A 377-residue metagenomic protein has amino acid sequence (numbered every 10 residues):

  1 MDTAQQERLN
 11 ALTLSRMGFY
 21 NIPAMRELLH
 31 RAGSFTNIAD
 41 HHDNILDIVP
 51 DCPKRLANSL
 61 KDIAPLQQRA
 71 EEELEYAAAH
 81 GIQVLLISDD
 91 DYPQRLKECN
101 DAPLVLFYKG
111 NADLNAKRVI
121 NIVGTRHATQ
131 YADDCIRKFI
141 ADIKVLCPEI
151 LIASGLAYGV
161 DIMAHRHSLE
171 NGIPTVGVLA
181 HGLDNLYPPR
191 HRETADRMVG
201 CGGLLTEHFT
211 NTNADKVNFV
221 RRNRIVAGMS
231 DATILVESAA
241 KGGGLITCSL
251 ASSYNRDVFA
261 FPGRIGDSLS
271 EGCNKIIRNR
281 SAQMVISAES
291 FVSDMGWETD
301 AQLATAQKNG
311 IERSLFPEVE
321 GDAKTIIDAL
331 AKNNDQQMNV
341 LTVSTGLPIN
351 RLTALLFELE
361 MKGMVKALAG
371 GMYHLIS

Functional and structural regions predicted by a protein language model:
M1-Q5, L86-S377: Glycine-biased, small-residue-rich flexible motifs in mid-sequence functional cores and linkers
M1-V145: Short, positively charged patches
